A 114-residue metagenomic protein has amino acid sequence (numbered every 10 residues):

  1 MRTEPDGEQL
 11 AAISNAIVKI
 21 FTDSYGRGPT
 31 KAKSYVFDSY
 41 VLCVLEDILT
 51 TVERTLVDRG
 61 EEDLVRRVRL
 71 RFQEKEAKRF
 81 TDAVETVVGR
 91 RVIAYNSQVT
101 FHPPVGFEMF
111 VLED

Functional and structural regions predicted by a protein language model:
M1-D114: Interaction-mediating elements
